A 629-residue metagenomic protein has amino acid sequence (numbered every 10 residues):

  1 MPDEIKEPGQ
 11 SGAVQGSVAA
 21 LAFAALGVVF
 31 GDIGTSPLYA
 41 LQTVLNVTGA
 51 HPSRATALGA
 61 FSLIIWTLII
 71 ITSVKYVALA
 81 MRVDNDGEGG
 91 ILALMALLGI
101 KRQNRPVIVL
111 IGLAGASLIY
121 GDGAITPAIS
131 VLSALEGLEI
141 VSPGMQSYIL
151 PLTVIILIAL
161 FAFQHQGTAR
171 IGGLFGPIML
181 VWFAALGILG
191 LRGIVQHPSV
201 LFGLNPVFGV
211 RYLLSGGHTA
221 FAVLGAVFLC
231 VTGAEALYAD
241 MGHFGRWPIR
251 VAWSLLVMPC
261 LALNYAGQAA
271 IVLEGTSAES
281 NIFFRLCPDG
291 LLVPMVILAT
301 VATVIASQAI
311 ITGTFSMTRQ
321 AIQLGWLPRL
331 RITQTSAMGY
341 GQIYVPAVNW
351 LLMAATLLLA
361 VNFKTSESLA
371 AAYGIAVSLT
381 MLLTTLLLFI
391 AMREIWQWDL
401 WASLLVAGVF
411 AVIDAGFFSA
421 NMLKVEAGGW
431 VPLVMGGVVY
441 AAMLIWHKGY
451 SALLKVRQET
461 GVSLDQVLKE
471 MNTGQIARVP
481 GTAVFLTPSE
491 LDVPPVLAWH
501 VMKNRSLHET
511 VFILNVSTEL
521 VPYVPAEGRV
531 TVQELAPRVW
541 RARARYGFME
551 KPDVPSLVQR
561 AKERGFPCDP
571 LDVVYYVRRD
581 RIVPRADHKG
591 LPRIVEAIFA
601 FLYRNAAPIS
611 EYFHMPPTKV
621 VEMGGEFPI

Functional and structural regions predicted by a protein language model:
M1-I629: The structured alpha-helical core of multi-pass membrane proteins
